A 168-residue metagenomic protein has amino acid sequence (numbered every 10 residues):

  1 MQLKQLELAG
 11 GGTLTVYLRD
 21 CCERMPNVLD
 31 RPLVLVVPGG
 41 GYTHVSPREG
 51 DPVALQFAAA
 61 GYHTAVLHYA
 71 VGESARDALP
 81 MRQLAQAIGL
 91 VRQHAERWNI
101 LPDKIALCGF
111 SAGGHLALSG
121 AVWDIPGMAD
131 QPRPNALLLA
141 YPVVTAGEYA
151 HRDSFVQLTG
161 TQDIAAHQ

Functional and structural regions predicted by a protein language model:
M1-L29, M81, R152-D153, L158 (+1 more regions): N-terminal cap/lid segment of alpha/beta-hydrolase-fold proteins
C22, Y42, G72, G113 (+1 more regions): Surface-exposed, flexible loop/turn segments at secondary-structure boundaries
V28, P47-A65: Short amphipathic alpha-helix adjacent to the substrate-entry channel of hydrolases
D30-G39: Short beta-strand element of the alpha/beta-hydrolase
L33, A58-H68, A106, A136: A fold-wide structural signal in alpha/beta-hydrolase
G40, H63, H68-G72, V143: Short beta-to-alpha linker loops that shape the active-site pocket of alpha/beta-hydrolase fold enzymes
V45-P47, L67-P102: Catalytic nucleophile-loop/oxyanion-hole region of alpha/beta-hydrolase and closely related hydrolase-like folds
Q86-F155: Primarily recognizes the serine-hydrolase "nucleophile elbow" in alpha/beta-hydrolase and SGNH/GDSL folds
